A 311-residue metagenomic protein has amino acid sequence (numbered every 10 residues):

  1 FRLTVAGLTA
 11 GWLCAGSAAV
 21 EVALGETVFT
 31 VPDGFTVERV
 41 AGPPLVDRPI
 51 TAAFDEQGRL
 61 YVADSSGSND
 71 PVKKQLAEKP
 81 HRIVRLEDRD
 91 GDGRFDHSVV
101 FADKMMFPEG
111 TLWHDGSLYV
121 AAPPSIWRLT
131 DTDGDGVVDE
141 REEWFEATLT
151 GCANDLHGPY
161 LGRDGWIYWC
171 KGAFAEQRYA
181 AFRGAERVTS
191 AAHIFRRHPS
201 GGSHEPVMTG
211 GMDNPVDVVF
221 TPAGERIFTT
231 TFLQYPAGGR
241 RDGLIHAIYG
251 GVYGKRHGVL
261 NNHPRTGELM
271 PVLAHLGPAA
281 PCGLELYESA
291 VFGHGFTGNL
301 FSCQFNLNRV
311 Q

Functional and structural regions predicted by a protein language model:
F1-G11: Bacterial N-terminal signal peptides that target proteins for export
A10, G16-Q311: Beta-propeller domains with acidic blade repeats across secreted/periplasmic ectodomains and cytosolic WD/CNH propellers
